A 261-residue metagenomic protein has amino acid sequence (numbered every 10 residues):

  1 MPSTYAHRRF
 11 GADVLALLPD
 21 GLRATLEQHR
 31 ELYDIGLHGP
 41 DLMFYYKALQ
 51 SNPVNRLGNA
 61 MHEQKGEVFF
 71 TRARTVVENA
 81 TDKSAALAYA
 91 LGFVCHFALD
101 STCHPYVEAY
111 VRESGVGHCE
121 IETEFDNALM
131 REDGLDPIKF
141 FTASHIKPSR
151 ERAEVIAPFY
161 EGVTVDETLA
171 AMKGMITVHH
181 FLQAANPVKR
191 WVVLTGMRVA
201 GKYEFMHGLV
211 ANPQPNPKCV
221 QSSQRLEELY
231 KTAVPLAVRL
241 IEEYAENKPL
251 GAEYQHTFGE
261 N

Functional and structural regions predicted by a protein language model:
M1-A90, V94-N261: N-terminal leader/auxiliary helical segments
